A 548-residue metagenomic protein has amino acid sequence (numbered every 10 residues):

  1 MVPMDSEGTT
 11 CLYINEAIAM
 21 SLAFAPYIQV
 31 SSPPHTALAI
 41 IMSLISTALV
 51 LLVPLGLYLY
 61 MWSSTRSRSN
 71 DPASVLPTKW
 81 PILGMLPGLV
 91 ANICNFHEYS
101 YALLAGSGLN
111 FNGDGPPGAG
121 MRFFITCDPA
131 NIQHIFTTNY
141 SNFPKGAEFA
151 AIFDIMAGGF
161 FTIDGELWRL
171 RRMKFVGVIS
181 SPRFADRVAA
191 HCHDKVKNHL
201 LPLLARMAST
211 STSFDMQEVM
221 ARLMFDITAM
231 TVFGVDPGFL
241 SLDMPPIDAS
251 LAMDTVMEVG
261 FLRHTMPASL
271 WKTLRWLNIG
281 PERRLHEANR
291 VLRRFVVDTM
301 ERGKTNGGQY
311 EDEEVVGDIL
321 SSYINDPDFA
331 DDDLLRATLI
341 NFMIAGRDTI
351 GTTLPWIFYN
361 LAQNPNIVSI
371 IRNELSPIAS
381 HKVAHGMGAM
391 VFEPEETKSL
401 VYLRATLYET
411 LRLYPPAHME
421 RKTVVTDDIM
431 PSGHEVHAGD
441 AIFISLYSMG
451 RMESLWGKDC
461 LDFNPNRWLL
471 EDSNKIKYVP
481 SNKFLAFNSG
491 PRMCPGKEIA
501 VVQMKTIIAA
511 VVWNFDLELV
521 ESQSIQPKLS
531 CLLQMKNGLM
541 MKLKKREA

Functional and structural regions predicted by a protein language model:
D5-L170, H191-P202, A288, T426-D427 (+1 more regions): N-terminal membrane-proximal hinge/A-helix region immediately C-terminal to the signal-anchor transmembrane segment
D5-P54, N112-F124, R183-D194, L204-M230 (+7 more regions): Cytochrome P450
S69-N70, T126-C127, Q133-H134, F233-G238 (+2 more regions): Classical protein tyrosine phosphatase
L86-F111, R294, D298, G388-H434: Conserved cytochrome P450 K-helix E-x-x-R motif and the immediately C-terminal K′/meander segment
P144-A151, I155, D186-L354, I370 (+2 more regions): Cytochrome P450 heme-thiolate monooxygenase catalytic core
G177, A345, P394, W468-M504 (+1 more regions): Cytochrome P450 heme-thiolate "Cys pocket" and heme-binding signature region
P365-I367, I442, K497-Q534, G538: Cytochrome P450 heme-binding "Cys pocket" and the immediately downstream C-terminal segment
I444-K475: Conserved cytochrome P450 K-helix/beta-meander segment immediately N-terminal to the heme-binding cysteine loop
